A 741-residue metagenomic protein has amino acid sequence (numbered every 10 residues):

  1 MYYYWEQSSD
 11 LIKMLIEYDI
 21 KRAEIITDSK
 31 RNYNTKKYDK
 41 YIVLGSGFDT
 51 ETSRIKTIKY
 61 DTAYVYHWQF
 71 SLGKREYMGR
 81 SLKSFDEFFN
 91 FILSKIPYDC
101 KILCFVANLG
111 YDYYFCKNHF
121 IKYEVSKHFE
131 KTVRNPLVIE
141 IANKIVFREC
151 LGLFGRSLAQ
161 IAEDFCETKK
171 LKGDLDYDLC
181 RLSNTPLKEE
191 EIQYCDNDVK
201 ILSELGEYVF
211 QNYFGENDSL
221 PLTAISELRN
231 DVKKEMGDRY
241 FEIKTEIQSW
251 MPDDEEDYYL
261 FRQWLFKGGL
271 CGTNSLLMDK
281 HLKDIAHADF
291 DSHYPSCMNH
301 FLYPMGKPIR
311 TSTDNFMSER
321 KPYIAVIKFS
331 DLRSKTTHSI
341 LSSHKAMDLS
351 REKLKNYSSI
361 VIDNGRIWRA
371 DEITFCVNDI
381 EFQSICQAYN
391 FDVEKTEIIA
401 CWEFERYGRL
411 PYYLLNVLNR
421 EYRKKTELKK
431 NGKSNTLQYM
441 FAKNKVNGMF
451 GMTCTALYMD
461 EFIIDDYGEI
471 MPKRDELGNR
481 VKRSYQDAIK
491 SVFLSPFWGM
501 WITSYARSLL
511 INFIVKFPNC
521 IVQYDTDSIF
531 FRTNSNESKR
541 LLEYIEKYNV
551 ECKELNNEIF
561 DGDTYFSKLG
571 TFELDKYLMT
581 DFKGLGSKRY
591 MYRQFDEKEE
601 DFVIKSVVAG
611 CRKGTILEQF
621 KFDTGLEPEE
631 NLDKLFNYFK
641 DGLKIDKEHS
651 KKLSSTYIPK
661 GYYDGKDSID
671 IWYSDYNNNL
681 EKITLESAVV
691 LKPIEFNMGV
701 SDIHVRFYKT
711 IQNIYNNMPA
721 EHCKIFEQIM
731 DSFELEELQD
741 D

Functional and structural regions predicted by a protein language model:
Y2-C104, F115-L137, Y258, Q263-H281 (+2 more regions): Conserved RNase H-like, two-metal-ion catalytic cores of nucleic-acid enzymes
F48, R148, K280-Y294, A442-V446: Conserved catalytic palm subdomain of right-hand nucleotidyl-transferase polymerases, strongest for RNA-directed enzymes
D49, F105, E149, D198 (+4 more regions): A residue-level signal for conserved active-site and pocket-lining positions in enzyme catalytic cores
K56-Y60, Y113-F120, L205-G206, D231-E235 (+3 more regions): A short acidic (Asp/Glu
K74-S183, Y194-N197, I201: Conserved DEDDh/DEDDy metal-dependent 3′-5′ exonuclease domain
E130, C520-D525: Short beta-strand
Q160-K244, L510: Acidic, Mg2+-coordinating catalytic module of metal-dependent nucleases/exonucleases that use a two-metal-ion mechanism
F210-L277, G306, R333-V522, F531-D741: C-terminal, non-catalytic extensions of nucleic-acid polymerases
